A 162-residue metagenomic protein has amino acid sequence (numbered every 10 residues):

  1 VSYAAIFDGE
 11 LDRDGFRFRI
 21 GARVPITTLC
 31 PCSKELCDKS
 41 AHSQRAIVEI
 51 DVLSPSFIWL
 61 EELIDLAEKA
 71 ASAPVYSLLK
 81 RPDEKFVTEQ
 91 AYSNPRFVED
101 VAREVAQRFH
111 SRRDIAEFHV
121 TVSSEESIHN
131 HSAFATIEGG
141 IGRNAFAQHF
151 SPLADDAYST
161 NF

Functional and structural regions predicted by a protein language model:
V1-F162: N-terminal intrinsically disordered, cationic/polar leader segments that include organellar targeting peptides
